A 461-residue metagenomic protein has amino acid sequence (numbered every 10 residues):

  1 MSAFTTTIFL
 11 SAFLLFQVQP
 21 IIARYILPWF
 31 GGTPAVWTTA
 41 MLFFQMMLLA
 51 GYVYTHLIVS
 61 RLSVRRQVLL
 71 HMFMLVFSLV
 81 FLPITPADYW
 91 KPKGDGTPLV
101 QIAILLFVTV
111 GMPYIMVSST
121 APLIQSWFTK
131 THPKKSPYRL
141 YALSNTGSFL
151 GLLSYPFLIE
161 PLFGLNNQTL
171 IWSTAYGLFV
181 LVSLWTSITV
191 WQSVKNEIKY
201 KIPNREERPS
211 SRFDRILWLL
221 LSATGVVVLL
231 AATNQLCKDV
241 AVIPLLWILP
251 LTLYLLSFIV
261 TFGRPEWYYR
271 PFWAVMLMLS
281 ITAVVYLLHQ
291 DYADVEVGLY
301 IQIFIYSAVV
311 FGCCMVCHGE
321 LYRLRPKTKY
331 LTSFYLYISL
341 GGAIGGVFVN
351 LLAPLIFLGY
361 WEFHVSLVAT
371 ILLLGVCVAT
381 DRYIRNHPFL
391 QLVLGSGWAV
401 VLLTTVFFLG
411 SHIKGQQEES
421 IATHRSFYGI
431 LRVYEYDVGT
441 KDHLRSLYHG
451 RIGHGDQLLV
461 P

Functional and structural regions predicted by a protein language model:
M1-P461: Alpha-helical transmembrane segments of multi-pass membrane proteins
